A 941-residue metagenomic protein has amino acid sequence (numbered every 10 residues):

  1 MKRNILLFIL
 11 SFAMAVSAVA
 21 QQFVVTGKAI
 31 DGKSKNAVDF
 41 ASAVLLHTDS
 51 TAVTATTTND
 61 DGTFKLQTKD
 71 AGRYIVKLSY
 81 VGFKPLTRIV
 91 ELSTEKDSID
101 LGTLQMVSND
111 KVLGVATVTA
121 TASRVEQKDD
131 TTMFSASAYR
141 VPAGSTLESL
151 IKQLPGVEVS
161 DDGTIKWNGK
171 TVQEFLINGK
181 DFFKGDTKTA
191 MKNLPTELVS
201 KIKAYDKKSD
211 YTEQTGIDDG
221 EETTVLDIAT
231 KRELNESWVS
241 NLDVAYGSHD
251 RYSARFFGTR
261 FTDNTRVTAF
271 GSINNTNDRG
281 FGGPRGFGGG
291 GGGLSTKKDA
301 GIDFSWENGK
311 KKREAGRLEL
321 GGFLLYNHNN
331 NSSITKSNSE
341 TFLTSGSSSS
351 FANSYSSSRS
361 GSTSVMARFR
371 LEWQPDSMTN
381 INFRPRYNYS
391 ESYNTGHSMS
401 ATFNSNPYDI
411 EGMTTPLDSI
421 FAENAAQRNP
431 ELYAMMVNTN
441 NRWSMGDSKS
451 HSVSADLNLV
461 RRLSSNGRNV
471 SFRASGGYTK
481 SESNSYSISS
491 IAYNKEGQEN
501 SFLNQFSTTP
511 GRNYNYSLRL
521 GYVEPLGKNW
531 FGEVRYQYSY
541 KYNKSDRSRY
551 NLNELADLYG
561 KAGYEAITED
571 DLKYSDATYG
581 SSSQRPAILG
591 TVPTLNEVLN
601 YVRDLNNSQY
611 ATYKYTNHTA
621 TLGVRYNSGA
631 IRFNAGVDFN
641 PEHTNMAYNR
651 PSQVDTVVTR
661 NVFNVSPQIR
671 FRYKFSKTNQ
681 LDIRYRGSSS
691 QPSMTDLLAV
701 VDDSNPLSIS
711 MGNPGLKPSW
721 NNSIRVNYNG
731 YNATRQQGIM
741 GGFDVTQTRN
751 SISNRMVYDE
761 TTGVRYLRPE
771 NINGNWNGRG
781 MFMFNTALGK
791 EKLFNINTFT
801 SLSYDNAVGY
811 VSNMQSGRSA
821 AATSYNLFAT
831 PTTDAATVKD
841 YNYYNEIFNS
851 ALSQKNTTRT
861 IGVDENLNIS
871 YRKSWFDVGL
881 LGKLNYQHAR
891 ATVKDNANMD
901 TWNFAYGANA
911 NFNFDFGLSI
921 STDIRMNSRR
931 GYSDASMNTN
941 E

Functional and structural regions predicted by a protein language model:
M1-I5: Positively charged n-region of N-terminal signal peptides that target proteins for export
F8-S17: Bacterial N-terminal signal peptides
M14, Q21, D61-T63, K77 (+19 more regions): Membrane-proximal, glycine/serine-rich, low-complexity loop/turn segments characteristic of large bacterial
Q21-G27: Cleaved targeting-peptide boundary
K28-V38: Structural motif
V38-D39, K65-R73: Short Pro-Gly-centered beta-turn/loop motif in secreted/extracellular proteins
T48-T63: Short, acidic Ser/Thr/Gly-rich low-complexity loop/linker segments typical of extracellular and cell-surface proteins
A143, E158, L194, K201 (+8 more regions): Exposed, low-structure sequence patches enriched in small/polar residues
